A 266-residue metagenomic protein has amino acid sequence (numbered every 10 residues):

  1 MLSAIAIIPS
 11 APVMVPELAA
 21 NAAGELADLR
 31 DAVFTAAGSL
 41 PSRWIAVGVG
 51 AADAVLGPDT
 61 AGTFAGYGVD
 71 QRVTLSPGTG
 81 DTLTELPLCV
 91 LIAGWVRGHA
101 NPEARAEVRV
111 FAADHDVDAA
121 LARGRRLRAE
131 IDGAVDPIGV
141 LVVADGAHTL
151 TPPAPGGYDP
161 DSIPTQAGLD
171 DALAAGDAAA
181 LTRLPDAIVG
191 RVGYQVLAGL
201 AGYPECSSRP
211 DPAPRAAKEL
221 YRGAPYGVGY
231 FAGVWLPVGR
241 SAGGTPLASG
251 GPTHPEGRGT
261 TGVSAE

Functional and structural regions predicted by a protein language model:
M1-R43, V49-R123, P155-E266: Flexible, D/E/H-enriched segments
I45-G48, D136-A144: Beta-strand elements within well-structured catalytic alpha/beta cores of enzymes that handle phosphate/sulfate esters
A51-A52, D145-H148: Short, glycine/serine-rich, charged loops/turns that create anion-binding and catalytic segments at active sites
L127: Nucleotide and nucleotide-moiety/phosphate-recognizing core
E130: Catalytic-core regions built around general acid/base machinery
A147-G156: Extended accessory regions or peripheral subdomains of proteins
